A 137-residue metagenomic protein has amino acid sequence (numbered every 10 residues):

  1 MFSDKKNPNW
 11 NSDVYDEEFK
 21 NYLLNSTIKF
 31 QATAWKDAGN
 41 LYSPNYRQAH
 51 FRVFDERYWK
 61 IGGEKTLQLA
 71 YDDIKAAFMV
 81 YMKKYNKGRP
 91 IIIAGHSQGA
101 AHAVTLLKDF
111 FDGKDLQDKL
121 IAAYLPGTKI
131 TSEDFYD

Functional and structural regions predicted by a protein language model:
F2-R89: Active-site catalytic motif of lipid deacylating hydrolases and related acyltransferases
S3, Q48, S97, Y124-I130: Short, flexible loop/turn elements at secondary-structure junctions
I28, H102-F111: Short, well-ordered amphipathic alpha-helices
Y42-P44, I92, I121-Y124: Hydrophobic/aromatic beta-strand patches that form the interior of the parallel beta-sheet core in alpha/beta enzyme
H50-V53, A101, I130-E133: Short, well-ordered, mixed-charge alpha-helical segments that flank or form enzyme active sites
K75-G88, K108-D137: Surface cap/lid and interfacial helix-loop subdomains adjacent to catalytic sites that gate substrate access
A94-A103: Gly/Ala-rich beta-loop-alpha elbow adjacent to hydrolase catalytic centers
